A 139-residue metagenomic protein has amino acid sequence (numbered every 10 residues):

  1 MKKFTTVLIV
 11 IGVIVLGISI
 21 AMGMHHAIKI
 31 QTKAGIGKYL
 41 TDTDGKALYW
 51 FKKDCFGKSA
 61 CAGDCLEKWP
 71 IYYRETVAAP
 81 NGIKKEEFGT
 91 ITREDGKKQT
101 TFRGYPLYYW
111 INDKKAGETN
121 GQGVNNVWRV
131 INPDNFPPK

Functional and structural regions predicted by a protein language model:
F4-T5, I9, S19-K139: Compact beta-sheet-dominated domain cores in extracellular/mature segments
